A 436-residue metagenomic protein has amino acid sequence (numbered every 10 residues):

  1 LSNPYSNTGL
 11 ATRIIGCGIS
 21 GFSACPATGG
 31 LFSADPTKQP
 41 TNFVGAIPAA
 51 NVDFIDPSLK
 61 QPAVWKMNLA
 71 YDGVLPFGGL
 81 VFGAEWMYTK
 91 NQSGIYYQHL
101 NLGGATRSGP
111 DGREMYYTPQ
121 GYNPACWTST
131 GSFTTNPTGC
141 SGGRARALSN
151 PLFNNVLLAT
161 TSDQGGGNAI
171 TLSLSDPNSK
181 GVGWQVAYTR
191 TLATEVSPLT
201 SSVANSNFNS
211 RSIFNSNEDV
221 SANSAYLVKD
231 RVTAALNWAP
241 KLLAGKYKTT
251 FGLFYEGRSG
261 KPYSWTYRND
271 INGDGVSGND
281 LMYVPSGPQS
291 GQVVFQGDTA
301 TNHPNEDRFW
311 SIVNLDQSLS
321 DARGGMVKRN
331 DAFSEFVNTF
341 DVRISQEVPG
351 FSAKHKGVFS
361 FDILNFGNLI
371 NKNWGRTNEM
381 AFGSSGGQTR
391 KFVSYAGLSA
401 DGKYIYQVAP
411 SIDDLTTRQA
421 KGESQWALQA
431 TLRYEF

Functional and structural regions predicted by a protein language model:
L1-A159, Q289-G291, G324, D331 (+2 more regions): Solvent-exposed loop/turn elements at secondary-structure boundaries
L1-P4, I47-V52, G83, G94-G104 (+6 more regions): Outer-membrane beta-barrel and related beta-rich outer-membrane complex signature in Gram-negative bacteria
G30-T41, T250-S352, V358, G383-T416: Extracytoplasmic gating/loop element in the C-terminal half of outer-membrane beta-barrel translocons and assembly
F54-P57, V156-T161, N217-N223, V327-N330 (+1 more regions): Extracellular loop and loop/strand-boundary signature of outer-membrane beta-barrel proteins
I55, W65-L69, N168-L172, D230-L236 (+3 more regions): Hydrophobic, lipid-facing positions within transmembrane beta-strands of outer-membrane proteins
L75-F77, D176-K180, V228, P240-G245 (+5 more regions): Outer-membrane beta-barrel strand-turn architecture
E85-P262: Gram-negative outer-membrane beta-barrel transporters
P110-G112, N371-F436: C-terminal beta-signal and terminal closure region of outer-membrane beta-barrel proteins
